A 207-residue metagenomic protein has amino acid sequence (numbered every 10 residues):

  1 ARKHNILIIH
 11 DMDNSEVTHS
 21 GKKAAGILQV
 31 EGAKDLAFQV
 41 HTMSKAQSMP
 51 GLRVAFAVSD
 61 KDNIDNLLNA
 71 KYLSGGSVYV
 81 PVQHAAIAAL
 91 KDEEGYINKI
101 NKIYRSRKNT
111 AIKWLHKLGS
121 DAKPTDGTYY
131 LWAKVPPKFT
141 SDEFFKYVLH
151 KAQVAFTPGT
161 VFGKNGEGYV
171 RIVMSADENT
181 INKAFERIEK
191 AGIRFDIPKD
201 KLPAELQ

Functional and structural regions predicted by a protein language model:
A1-L7, N14-M49: Active-site pre-lysine segment of PLP-dependent enzymes
K3-H4, L118, A152, F195: Helix C-cap/helix->beta junction micro-motif
D35-R105, N109, A191-I193: Conserved core segment of the aminotransferase class I/II
S74-G75, I103, T110-A111, Y130-L149: Accessory recognition modules or surfaces
I87, I103-I112, A122-K134, G166: Conserved glycine-rich beta-strand-loop-beta hairpin in the small C-terminal domain of fold type I
K138, Y147-T157, F162-Q207: PLP-dependent enzyme catalytic core of the Aspartate aminotransferase-like
